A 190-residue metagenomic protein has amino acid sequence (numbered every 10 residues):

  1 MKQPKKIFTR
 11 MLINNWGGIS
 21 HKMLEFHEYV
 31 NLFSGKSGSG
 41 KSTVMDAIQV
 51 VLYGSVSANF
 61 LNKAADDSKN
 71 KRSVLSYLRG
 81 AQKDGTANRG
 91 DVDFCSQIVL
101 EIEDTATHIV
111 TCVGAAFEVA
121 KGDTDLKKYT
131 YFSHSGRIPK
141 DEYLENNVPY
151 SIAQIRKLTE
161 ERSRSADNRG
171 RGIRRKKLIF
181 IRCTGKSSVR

Functional and structural regions predicted by a protein language model:
M1-R156, I181: Extreme N-terminal "head/tail" segments of very large remodeling/mechanoenzyme assemblies
E160-R190: Extended, Lys/Glu-rich alpha-helical coiled-coil stalks
